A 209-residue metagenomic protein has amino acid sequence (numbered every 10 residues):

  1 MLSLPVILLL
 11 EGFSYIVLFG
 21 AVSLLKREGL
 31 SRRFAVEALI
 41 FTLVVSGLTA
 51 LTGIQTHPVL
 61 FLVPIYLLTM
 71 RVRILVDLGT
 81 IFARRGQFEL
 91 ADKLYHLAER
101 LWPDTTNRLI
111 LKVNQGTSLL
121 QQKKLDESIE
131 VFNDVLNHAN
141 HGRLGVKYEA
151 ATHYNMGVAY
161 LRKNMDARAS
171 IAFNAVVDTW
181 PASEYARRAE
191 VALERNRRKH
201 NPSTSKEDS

Functional and structural regions predicted by a protein language model:
T69, T106-R108, R143-K147, E184: Residue signature of alpha-solenoid helical repeat architecture, marking inter-repeat boundaries and helix-start
H96-R100, N133-H141, A175-D178: Amphipathic alpha-helical segments of tetratricopeptide repeats
